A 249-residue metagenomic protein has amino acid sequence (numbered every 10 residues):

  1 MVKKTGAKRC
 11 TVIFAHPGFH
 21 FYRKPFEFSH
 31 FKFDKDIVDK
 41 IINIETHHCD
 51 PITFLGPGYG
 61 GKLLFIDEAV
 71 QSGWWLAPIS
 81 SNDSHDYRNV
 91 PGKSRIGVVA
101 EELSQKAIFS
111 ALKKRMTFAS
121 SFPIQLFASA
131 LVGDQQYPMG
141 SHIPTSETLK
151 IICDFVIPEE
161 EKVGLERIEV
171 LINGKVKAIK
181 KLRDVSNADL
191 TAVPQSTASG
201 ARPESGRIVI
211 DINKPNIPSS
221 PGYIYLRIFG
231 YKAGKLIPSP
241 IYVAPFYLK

Functional and structural regions predicted by a protein language model:
M1-K249: Extended, charged catalytic domains and RNA/DNA-binding interfaces, predominantly in divalent-metal-using enzymes
